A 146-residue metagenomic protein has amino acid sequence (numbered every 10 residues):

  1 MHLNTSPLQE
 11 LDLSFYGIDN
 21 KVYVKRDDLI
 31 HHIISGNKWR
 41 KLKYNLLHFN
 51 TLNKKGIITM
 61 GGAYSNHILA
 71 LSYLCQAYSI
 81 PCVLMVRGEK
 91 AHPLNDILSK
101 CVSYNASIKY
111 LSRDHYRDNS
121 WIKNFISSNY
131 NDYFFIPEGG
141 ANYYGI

Functional and structural regions predicted by a protein language model:
M1-I146: PLP-dependent amino-acid enzyme catalytic core
